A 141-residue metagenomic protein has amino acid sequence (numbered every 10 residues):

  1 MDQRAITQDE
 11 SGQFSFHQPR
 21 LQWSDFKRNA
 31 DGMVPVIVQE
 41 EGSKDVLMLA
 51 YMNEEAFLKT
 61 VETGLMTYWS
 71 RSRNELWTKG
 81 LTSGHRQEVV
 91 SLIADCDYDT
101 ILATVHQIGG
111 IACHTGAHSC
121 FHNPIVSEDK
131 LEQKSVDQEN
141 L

Functional and structural regions predicted by a protein language model:
D2-M33, E40-L47, M52-L141: C-terminal binding/interaction regions
